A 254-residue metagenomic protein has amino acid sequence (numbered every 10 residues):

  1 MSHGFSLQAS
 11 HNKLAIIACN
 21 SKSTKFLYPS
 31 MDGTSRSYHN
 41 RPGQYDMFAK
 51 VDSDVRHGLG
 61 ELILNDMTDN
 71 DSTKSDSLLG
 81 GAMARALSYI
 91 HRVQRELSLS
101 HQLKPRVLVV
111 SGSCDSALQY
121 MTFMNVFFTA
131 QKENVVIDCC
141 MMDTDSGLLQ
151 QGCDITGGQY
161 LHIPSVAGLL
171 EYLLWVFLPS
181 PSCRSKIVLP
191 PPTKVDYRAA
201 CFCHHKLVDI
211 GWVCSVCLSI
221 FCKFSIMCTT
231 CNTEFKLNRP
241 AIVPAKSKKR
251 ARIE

Functional and structural regions predicted by a protein language model:
M1-C183, I187: Intrinsically disordered, low-complexity, Ser/Thr/Glu/Asp/Lys/Arg-enriched terminal regions and linkers of eukaryotic
L161-E254: Cys/His-clustered metal-coordination modules, chiefly Zn-binding fingers
